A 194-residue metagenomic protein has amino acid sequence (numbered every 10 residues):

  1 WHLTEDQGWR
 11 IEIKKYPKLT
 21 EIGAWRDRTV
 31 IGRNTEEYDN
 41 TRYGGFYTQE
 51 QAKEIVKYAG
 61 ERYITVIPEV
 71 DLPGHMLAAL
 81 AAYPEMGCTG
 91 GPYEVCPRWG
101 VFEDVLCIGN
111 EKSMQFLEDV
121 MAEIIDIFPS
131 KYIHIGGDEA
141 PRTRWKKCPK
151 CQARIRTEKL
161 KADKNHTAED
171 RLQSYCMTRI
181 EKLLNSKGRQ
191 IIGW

Functional and structural regions predicted by a protein language model:
W1-R189: Substrate-binding cleft of carbohydrate-active enzyme catalytic domains
Q190-W194: Short, hydrophobic beta-strand segments that form beta-sheet elements in well-ordered domains
